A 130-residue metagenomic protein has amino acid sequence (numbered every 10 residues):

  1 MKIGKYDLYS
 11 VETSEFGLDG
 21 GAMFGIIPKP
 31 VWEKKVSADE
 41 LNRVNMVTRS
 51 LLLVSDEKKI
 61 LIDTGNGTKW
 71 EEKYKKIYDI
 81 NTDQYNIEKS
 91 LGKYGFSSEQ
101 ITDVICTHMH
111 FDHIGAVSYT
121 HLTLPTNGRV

Functional and structural regions predicted by a protein language model:
I3-D7, S14-K89, K93: Conserved beta-strand hairpin/beta-sheet module of binuclear metal-dependent hydrolase folds, prominently
Y9, E99-T102: A short, local hydrophobic-aromatic micro-motif
N66, F111, T126: Short, glycine/acidic-enriched loop or turn micro-motifs at the edges of active sites
I101-D112: Metallo-beta-lactamase
G115-Y119: Metal-dependent catalytic neighborhoods of phosphoester/phosphodiester hydrolases
T120-T126: Conserved small/polar residues in nucleotide/adenosyl-binding loops
